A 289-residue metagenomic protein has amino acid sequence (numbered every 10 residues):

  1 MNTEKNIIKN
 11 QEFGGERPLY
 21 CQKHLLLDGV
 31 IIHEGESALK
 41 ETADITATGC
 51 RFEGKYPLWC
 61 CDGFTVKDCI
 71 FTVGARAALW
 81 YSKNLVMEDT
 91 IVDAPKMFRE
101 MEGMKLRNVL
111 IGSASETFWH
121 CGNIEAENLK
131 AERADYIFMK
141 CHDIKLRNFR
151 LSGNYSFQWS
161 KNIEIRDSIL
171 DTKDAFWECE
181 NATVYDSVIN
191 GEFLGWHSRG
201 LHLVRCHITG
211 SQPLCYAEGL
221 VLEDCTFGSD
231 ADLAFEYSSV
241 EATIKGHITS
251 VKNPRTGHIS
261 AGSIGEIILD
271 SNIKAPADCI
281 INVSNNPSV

Functional and structural regions predicted by a protein language model:
M1-V289: Long, distal/terminal scaffolding or interaction modules with repetitive or compositionally biased sequence
